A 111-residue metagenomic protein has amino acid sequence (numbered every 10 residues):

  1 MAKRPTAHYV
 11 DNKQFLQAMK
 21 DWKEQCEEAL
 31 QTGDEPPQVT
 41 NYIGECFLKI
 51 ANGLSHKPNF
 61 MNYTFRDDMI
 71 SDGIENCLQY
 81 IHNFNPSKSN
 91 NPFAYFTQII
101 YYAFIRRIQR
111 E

Functional and structural regions predicted by a protein language model:
M1-D68: Extreme N-terminal regulatory/targeting segments of RNA polymerase sigma factors
P5, D11-N12, I74, N85-S87 (+1 more regions): Alpha-helical interaction segments
K13, M19, K88, I99-I100: Generic alpha-helical secondary structure signal
K23, E27, I74, L78-I81: Regular secondary-structure segments
K57-F65, C77-I99, R107-E111: Short alpha-helix-to-loop micro-motif enriched in aromatics/charged/Gly
